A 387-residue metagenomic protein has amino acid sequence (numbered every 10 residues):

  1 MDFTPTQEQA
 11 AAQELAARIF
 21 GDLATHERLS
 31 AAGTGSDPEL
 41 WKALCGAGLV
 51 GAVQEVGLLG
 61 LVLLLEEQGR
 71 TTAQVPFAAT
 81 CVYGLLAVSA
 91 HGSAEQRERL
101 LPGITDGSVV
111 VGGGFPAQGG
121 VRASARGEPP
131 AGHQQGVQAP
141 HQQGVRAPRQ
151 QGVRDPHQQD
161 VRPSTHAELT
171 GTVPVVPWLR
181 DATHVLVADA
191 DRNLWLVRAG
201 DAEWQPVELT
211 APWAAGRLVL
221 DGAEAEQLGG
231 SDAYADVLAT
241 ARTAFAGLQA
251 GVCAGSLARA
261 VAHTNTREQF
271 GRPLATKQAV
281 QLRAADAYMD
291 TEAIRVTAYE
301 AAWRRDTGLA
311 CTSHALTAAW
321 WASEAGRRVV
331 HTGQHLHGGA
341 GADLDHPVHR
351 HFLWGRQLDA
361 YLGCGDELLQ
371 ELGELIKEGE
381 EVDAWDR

Functional and structural regions predicted by a protein language model:
M1-G69, G107, H133-P148, G152-H157 (+1 more regions): Alpha-helical interface subdomain recognition
R18, D22, A43, A90 (+2 more regions): Amphipathic alpha-helical regulatory segments at dimerization interfaces that relay allosteric signals between sensory
E55, V75-P76: Signature of the chorismate-utilizing enzyme
L58-V62, C81, R97: Amphipathic alpha-helical segments in well-structured domains
Q68, A73, G84: Anion-binding (especially nucleotide phosphate/pyrophosphate-binding) glycine-rich loop and adjoining beta-alpha core
V75, A94-L101, V110-G112: Short secondary-structure capping/junction motifs at helix and strand boundaries
P76-A94: N-terminal glycine-rich flavin-associated loop
P102-A258, W385-R387: FAD-binding core of flavoproteins
